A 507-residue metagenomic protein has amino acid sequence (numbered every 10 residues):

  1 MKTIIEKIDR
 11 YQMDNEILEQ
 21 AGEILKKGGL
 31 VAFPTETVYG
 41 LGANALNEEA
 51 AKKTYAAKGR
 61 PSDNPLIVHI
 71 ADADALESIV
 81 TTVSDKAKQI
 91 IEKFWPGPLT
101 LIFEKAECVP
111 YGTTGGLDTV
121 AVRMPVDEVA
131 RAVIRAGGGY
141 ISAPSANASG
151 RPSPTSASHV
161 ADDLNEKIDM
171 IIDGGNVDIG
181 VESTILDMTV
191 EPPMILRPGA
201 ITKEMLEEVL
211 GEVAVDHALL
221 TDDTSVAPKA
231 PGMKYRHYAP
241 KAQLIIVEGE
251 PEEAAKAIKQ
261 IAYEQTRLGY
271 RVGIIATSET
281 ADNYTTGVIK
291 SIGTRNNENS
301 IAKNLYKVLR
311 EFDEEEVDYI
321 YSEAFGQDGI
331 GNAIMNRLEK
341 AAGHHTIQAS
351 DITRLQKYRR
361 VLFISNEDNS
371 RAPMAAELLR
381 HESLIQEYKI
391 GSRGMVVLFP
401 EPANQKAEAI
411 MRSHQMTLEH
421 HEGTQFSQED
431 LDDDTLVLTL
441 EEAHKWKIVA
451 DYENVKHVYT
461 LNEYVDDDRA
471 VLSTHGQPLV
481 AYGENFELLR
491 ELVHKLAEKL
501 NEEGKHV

Functional and structural regions predicted by a protein language model:
M1-L355: Active-site-adjacent structural elements in enzyme catalytic cores
T54, L76-I79, V160, L206 (+5 more regions): Hydrophobic packing residues within well-ordered alpha-helices of enzyme cores
A56, D162, N336, E377-I385 (+2 more regions): Short, well-ordered alpha-helices that flank and scaffold nucleotide-derived cofactor binding pockets
P61, T266-R267, E382-Y388, Y452-K456: Short helix-capping segments at alpha-helix termini
K256-Q265, A276, S413-D434, A443-W446: S-adenosyl-L-methionine/SAH cofactor-binding core of RNA-modifying enzymes
R354-D433, E498-V507: Conserved active-site segments centered on acidic
E442, W446-V507: Phosphate-binding/catalytic loops
